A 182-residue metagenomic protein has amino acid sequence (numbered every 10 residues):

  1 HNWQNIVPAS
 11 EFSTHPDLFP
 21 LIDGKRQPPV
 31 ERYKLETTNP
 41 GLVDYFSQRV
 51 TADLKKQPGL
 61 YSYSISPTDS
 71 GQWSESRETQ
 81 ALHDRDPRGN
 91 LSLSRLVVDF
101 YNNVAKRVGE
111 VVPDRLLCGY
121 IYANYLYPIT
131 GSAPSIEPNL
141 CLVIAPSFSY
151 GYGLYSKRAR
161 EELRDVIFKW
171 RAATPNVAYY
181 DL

Functional and structural regions predicted by a protein language model:
H1-D44, Q48-L182: Catalytic-core regions of glycoside hydrolase
